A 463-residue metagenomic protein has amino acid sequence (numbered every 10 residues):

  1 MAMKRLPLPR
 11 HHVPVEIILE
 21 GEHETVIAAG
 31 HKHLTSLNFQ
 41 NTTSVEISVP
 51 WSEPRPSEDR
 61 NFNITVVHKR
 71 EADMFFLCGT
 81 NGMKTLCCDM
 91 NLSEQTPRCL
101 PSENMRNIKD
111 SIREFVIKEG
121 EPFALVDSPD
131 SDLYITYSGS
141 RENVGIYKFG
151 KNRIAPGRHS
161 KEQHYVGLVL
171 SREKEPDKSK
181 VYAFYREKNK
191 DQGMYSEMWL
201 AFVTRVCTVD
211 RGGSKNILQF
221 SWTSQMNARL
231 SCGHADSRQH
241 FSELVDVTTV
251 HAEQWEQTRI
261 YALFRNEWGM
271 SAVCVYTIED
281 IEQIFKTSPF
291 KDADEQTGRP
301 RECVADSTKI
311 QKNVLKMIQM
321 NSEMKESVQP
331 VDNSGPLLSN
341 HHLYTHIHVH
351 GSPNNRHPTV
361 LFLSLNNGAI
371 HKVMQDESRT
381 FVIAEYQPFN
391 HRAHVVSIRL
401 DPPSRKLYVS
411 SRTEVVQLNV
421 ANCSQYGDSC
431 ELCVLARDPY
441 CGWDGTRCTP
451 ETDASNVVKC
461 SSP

Functional and structural regions predicted by a protein language model:
M1-R405, V409-Q417, Q425, C448 (+1 more regions): Disulfide-stabilized extracellular ectodomains of secreted/luminal proteins, especially beta-rich
S424-R437: Disulfide-braced loops of extracellular cysteine-rich modules
V434-P450: Extracellular, cysteine-rich, disulfide-stabilized repeat modules with beta-strand cores
